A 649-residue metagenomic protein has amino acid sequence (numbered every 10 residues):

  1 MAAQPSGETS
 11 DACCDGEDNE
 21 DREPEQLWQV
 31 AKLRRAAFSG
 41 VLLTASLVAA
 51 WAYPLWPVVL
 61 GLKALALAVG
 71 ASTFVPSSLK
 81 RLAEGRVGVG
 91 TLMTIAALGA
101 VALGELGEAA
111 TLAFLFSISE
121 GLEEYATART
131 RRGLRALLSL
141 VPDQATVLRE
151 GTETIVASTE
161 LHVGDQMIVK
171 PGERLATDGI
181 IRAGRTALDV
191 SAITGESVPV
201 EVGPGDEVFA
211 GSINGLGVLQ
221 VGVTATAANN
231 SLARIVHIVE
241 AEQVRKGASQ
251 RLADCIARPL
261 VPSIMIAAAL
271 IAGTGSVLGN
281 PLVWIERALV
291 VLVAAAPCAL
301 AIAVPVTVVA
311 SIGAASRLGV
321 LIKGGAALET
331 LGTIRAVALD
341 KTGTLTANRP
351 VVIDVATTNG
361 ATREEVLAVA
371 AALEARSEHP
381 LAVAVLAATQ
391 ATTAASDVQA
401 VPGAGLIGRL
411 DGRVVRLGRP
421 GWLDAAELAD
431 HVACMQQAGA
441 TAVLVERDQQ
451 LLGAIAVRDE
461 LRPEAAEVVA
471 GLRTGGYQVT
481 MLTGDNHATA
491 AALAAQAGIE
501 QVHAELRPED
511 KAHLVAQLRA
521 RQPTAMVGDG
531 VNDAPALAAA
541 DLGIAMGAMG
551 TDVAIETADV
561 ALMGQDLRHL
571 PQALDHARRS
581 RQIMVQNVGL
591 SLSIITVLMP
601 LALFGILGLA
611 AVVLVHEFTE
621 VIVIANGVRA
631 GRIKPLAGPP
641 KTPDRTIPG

Functional and structural regions predicted by a protein language model:
A2-Q4, D15-L27, L47-A50, P57-Q144 (+7 more regions): Actuator/coupling domain of P-type ATPases
S6, C13-C14, V48-L55, V75-S78 (+7 more regions): Membrane-embedded alpha-helical bundles of multi-pass transporters
S39-T44, L252-G279, R287-A296, P305 (+1 more regions): Bilayer-spanning, highly hydrophobic alpha-helical transmembrane segments
A64-L67, S117, P259, I285-A303 (+1 more regions): Small-residue-enriched core segments of transmembrane alpha-helices in multipass membrane transport and channel
G90-A97, T130-L134, D143, I193 (+5 more regions): Conserved catalytic phosphorylation-site environment of P-type ATPases
A136-N229, A326-A370, R409-L410, R521: Conserved cytosolic catalytic loops of P-type ATPases
K170, V352-Q478, H487, Q496-V515: P-type ATPase nucleotide-binding
G412, T441, R447-Q586, D644-G649: Conserved ATP-binding TGD loop and adjacent catalytic N/P-domain core of P-type ATPases
